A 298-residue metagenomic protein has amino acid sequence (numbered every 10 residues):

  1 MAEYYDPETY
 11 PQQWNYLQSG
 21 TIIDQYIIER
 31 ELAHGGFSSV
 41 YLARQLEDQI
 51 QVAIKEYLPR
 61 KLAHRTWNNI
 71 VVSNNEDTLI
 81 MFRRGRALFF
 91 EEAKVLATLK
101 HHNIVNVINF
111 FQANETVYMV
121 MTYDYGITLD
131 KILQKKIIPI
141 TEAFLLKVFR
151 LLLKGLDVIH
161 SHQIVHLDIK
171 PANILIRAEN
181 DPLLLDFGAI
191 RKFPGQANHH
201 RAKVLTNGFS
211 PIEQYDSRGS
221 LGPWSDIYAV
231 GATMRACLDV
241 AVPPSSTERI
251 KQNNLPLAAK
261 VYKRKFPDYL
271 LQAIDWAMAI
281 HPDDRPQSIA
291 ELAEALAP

Functional and structural regions predicted by a protein language model:
W67-T98: AlphaC helix of the eukaryotic protein kinase fold
F110: Activation-segment/catalytic-loop signature of the eukaryotic protein kinase fold
N114-T128, I132: Conserved short submotifs of the Hanks-type protein kinase catalytic core that shape the nucleotide-binding pocket
V148-F149: Activation segment signature within eukaryotic-like protein kinase domains
L152-I164: Protein kinase catalytic-loop region centered on the HRD/HxD motif
H199-E213: Conserved activation segment of eukaryotic-like protein kinases, specifically the C-terminal portion of the activation
R285: Conserved HRD-motif arginine in the catalytic loop of eukaryotic-like protein kinases
